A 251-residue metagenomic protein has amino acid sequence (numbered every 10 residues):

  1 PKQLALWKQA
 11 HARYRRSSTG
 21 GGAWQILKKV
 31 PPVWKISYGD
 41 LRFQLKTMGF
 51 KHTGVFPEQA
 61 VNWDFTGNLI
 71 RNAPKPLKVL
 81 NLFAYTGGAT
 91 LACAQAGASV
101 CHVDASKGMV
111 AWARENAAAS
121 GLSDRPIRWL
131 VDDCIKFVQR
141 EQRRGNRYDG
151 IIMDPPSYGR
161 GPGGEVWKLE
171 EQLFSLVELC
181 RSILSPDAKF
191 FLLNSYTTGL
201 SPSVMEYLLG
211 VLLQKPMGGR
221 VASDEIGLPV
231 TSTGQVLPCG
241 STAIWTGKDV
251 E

Functional and structural regions predicted by a protein language model:
P1-P57, D64: Non-catalytic substrate-recognition/targeting regions of SAM-dependent transferases
P74-Y85: Conserved class I S-adenosyl-L-methionine
T86-A98: Conserved SAM-binding loop of SAM-dependent methyltransferases across substrates and taxa, primarily the Class I
S99-D104: Conserved SAM-binding motif I beta-strand of class I
S106-I152: S-adenosyl-L-methionine
K107-M109, V131-I135, Y148-L179: Mobile active-site "lid"/loop adjacent to the S-adenosyl-L-methionine
L179, L184-F191: Short glycine-dipeptide loop
A188-E251: C-terminal catalytic and target-recognition region of SAM-dependent MTase-like enzymes, primarily methyltransferases
